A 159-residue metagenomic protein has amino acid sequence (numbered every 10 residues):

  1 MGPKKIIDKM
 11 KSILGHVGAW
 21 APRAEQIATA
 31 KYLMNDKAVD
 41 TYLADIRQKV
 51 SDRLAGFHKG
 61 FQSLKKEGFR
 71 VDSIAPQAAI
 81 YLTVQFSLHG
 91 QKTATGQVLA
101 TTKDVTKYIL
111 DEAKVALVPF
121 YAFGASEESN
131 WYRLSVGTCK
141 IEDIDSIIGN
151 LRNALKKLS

Functional and structural regions predicted by a protein language model:
M1-S159: PLP-dependent class I/II
